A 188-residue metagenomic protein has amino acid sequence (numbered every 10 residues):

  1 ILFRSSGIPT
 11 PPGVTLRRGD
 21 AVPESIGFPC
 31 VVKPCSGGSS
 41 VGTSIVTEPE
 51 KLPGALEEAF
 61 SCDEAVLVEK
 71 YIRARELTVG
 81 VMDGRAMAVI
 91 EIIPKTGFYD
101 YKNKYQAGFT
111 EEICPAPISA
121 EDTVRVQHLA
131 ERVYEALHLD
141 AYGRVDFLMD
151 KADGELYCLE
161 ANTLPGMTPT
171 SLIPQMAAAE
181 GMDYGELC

Functional and structural regions predicted by a protein language model:
I1-R75: Active-site nucleotide/adenylate-binding loops and adjacent lid/helix of ATP-dependent enzymes
G7, S119-C188: ATP-dependent carboxylate activation and anion-phosphoryl transfer catalytic cores that bind Mg-ATP to form
L16, T43-E48, V81-D83, D150 (+2 more regions): Short beta-strand-to-turn element immediately C-terminal to the catalytic PLP-Schiff-base lysine in fold type I
E24-G27, D83-G84, K151-L156: A short, glycine/Asx- and small/polar-enriched loop/turn that sits immediately N-terminal to a beta-strand
S40, E111-I113, T168-I173: Short small-residue beta-strand/loop micro-motif enriched in glycine and branched aliphatics
T47-H128, L156-Y157: Phosphate-binding site of ATP-dependent enzymes
